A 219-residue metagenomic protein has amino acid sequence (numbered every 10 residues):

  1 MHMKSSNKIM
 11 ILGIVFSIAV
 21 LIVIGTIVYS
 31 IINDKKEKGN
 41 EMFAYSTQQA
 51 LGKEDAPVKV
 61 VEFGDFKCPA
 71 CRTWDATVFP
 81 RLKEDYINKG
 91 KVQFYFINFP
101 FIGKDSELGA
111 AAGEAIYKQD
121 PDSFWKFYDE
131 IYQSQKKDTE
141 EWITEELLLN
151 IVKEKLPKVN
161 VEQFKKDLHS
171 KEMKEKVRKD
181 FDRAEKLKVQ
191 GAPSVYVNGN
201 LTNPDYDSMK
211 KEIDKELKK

Functional and structural regions predicted by a protein language model:
M1-Y29, F63, F79, I151-K219: C-terminal cap of thioredoxin/glutaredoxin-like
Y29-F63, P80-E84: N-terminal, intrinsically disordered, polar/charged segments of Gram-positive cell-envelope systems that serve as
Q48, F66, P100, K136 (+2 more regions): Conserved short-loop catalytic and cofactor-binding motifs
A50, E107-A111, R178, D182: A broad detector of short, well-ordered amphipathic alpha-helices that serve as recognition/interaction surfaces
V60, C68, V195: Conserved S/T- and glycine-rich ATP-binding loop of Class I adenylate-forming
G64-K67, R72-K153, L187-Q190, D214: Structural alpha/beta surface segment adjacent to cysteine/selenocysteine redox centers across thiol/disulfide enzymes
